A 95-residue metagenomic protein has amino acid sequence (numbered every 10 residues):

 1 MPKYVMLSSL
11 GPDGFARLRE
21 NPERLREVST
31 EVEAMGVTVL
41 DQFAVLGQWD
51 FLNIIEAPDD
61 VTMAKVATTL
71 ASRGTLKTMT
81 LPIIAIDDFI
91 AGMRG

Functional and structural regions predicted by a protein language model:
M1-A34, T38, V45-W49, I84-G95: Short S/T/G/P-rich N-terminal loop/turn motif that feeds into the first structured element of a domain
S9, I54-E56: Short hydrophobic/aromatic beta-strand micro-patches that form the beta-sheet surface supporting nucleotide- or nucleic
V39-Q42, T78-T80: Generic structural signal for residues in well-ordered beta-strands
F43-L46, I55: Structured beta->alpha junctions
A57-I84: An amphipathic, aromatic/His-enriched active-site/gating alpha helix that lines ligand/cofactor pockets
